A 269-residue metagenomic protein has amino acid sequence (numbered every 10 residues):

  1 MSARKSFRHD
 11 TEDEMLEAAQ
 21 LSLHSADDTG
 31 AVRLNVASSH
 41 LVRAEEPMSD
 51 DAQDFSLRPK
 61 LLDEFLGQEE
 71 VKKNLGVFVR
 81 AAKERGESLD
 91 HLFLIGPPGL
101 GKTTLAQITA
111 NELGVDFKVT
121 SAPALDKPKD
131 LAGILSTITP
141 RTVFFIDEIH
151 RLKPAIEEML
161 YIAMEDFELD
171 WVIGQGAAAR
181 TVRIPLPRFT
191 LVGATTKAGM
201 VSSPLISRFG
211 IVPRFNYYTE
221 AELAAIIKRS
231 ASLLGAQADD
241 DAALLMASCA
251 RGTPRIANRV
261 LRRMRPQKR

Functional and structural regions predicted by a protein language model:
S2-Q53: Interdomain "pre-motor" coupling segment immediately N-terminal to P-loop NTPase/helicase cores
S49-I95, A132, D241, M246 (+1 more regions): Pre-Walker A (pre-P-loop) alpha-helix and adjacent loop at the N terminus of AAA/AAA+ ATPase modules, a conserved
R80-A122, G133-P140, Y161: Walker A/P-loop
T109, P128, T142-V172, A198-R208: Conserved AAA+/SF3 P-loop NTPase catalytic/coupling segment centered on the Walker-B
G174-A194: AAA+/SF3 P-loop NTPase mechanochemical coupling elements
T195-T196, I211-L223: Conserved AAA+ ATPase "SRH/arginine-finger" region at the nucleotide-binding site
L223-I226, Q237-A250: Short conserved motifs of the RecA-like P-loop NTPase core
A243-C249, R255-R269: C-terminal helical "lid" of AAA+/P-loop NTPase domains
